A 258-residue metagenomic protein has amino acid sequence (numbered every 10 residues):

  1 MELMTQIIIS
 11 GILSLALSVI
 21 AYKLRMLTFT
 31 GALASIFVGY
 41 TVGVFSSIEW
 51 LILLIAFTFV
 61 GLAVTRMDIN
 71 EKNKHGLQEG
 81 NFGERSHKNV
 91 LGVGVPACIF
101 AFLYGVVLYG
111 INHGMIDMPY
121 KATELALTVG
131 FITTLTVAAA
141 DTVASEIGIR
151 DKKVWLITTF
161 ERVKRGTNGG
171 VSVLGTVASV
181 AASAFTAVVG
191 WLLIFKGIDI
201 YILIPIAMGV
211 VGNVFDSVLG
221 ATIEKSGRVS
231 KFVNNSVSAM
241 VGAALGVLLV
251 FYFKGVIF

Functional and structural regions predicted by a protein language model:
M1-A144, G148-F258: Hydrophobic alpha-helical transmembrane segments
